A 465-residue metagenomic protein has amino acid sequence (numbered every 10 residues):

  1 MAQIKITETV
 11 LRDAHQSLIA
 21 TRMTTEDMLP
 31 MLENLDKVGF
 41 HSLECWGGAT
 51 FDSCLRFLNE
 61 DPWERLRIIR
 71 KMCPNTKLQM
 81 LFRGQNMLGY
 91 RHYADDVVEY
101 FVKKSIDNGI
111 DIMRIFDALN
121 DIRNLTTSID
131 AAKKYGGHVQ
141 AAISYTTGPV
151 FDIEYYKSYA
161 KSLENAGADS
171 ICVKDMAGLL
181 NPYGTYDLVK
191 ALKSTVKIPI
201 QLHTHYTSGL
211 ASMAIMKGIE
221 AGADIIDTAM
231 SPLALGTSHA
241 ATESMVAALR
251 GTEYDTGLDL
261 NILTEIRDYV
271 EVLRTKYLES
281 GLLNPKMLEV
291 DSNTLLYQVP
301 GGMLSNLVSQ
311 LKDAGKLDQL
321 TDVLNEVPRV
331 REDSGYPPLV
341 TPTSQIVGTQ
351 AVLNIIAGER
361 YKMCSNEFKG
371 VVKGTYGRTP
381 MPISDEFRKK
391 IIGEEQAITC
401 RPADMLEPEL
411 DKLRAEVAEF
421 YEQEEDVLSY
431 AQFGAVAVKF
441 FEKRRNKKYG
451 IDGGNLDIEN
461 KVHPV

Functional and structural regions predicted by a protein language model:
M1-I19, L66, K71: N-terminal amphipathic alpha-helix/helix-capping segment at the start of soluble metabolic enzymes
I6-D13, H41-C45, T76-G84, M113-I115 (+5 more regions): Hydrophobic faces of well-ordered beta-strands that scaffold small-molecule active sites in alpha/beta enzyme cores
N34-C54, N284-T294, Q298-V465: Terminal or standalone catalytic/regulatory effector modules within metabolic enzymes and repeat proteins
G47-E164, A168-I171, A177-P182: Active-site beta->alpha loop and helix N-cap motifs at the rims of alpha/beta catalytic domains
I115-A118, D175, A221-S238: Glycine-rich phosphate-binding active-site loops on the catalytic face of alpha/beta enzymes
F151-L163, S208-D224: Catalytic cores of alpha/beta
A234-T256: C-terminal helical cap(s) of enzyme catalytic domains, especially alpha/beta-barrels
T256-V270: Phosphate/diphosphate-binding loops
